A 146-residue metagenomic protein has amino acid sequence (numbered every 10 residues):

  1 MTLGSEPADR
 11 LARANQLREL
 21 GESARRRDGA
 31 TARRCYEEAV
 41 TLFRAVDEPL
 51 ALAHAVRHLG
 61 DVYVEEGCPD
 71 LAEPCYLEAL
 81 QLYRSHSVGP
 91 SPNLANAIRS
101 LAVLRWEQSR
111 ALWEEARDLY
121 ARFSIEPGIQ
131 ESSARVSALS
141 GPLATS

Functional and structural regions predicted by a protein language model:
T2-L3, V40-L42, E48, E78-S85 (+1 more regions): Amphipathic alpha-helical segments of tetratricopeptide repeats
G4, L11, A30, L50 (+2 more regions): Residue signature of alpha-solenoid helical repeat architecture, marking inter-repeat boundaries and helix-start
A8, R13-N15, R34, H54 (+4 more regions): Residue register of alpha-helical TPR repeats
D9-C35, T41: Alpha-helical segment of the N-proximal tetratricopeptide repeat
A12, E19, A51, H58 (+3 more regions): "A position-specific structural signal for the A-helix of alpha-solenoid helical repeats
R26-R27, V46, E66, W106-Q108 (+2 more regions): Structural motif corresponding to the intra-repeat A-B loop/turn of tetratricopeptide repeats
